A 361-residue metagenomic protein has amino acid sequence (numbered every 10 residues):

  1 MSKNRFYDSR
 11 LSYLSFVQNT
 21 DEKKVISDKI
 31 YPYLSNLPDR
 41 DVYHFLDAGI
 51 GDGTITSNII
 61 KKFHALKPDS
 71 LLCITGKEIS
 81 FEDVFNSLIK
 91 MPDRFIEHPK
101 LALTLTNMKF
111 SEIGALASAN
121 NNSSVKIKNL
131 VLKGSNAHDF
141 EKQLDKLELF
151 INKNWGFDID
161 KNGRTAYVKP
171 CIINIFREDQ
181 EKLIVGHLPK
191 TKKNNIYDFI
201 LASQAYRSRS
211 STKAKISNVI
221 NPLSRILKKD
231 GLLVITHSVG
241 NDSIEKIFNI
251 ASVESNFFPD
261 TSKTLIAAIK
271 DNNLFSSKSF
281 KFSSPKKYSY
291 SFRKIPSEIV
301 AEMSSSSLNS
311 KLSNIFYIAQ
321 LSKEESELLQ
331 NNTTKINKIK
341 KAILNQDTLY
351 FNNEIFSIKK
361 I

Functional and structural regions predicted by a protein language model:
M1-R40: Class I SAM-dependent methyltransferase Rossmann-like catalytic core, especially the SAM/SAH-binding loop
D41-G53, I74-T75: Conserved class I S-adenosyl-L-methionine
T54, N58-N195, L321-N331, L344 (+1 more regions): Class I S-adenosyl-L-methionine-dependent methyltransferase module
R177-G186, S208-P222: A short, conserved alpha-helix within the catalytic core of class I
K192-N194, A214-K229: A short glycine-rich, Lys/Arg-flanked "PGG" loop and its adjoining helix->strand segment in the class I
D230-S238: Conserved beta-strand signature within the Rossmann-like core of class I S-adenosyl-L-methionine
V239, S243-K341: Substrate-binding/catalytic lobe of Class I Rossmann-like enzymes that use SAM or dcSAM, i.e., the mid-to-C-terminal
L344-I361: Core SAM-dependent methyltransferase catalytic element
